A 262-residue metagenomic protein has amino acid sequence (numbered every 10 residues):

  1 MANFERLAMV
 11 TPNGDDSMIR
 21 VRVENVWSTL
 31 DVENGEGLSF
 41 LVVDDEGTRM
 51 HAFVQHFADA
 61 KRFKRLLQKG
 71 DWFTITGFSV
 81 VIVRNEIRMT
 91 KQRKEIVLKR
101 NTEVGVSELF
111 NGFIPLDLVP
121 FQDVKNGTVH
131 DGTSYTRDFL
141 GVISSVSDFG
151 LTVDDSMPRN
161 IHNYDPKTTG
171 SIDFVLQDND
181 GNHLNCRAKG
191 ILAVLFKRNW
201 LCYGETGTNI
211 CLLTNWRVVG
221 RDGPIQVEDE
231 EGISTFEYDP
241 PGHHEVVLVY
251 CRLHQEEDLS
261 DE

Functional and structural regions predicted by a protein language model:
M1-E262: Single-stranded nucleic acid-binding proteins centered on OB/S1-type folds and their adjacent low-complexity
